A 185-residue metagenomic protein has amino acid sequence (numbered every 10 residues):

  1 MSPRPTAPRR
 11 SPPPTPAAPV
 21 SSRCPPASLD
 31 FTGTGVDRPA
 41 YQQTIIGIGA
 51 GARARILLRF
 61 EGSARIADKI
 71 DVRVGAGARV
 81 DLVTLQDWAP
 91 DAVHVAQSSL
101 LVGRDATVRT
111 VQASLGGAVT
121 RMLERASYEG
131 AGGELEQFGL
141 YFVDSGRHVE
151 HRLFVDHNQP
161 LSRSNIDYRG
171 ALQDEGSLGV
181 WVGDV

Functional and structural regions predicted by a protein language model:
P3-V185: Conserved beta-strand/loop scaffold segments within soluble protein domains that form the structured core and edges
